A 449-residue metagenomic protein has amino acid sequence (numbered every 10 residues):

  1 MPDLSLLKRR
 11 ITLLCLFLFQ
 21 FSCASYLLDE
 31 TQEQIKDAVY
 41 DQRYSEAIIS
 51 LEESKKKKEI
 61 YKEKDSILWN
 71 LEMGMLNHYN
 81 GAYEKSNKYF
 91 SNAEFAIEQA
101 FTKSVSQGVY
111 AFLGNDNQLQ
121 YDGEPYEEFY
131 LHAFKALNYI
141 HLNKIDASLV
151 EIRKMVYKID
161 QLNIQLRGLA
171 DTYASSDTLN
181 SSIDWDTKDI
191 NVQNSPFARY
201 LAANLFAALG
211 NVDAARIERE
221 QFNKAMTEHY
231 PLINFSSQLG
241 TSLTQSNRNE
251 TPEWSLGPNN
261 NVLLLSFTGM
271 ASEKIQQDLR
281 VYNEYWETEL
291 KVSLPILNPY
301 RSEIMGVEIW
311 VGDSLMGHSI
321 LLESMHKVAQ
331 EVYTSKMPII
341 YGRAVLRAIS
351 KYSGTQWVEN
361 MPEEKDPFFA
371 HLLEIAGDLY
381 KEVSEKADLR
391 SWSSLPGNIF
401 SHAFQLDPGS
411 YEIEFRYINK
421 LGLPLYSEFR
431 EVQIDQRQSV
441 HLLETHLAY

Functional and structural regions predicted by a protein language model:
C23-D41: Bacterial Sec signal peptide processing site at the extreme N-terminus
I60-K64, I97-G108, D160-A170, N223-T244: Boundary/linker segments of alpha-helical solenoid repeat arrays
T244-Y449: Short loop/turn and low-complexity linker motifs enriched in small/turn-promoting residues
